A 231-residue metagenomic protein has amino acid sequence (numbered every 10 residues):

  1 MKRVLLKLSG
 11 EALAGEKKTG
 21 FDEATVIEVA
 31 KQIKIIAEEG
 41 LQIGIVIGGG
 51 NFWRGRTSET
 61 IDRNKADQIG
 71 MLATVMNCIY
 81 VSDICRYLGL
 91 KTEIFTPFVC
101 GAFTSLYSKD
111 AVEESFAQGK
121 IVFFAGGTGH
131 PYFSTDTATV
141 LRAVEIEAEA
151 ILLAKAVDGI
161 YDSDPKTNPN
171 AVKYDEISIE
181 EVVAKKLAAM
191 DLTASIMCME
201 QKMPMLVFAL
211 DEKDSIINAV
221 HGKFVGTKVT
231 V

Functional and structural regions predicted by a protein language model:
M1-V231: C-terminal catalytic "cap/lid" subdomain
